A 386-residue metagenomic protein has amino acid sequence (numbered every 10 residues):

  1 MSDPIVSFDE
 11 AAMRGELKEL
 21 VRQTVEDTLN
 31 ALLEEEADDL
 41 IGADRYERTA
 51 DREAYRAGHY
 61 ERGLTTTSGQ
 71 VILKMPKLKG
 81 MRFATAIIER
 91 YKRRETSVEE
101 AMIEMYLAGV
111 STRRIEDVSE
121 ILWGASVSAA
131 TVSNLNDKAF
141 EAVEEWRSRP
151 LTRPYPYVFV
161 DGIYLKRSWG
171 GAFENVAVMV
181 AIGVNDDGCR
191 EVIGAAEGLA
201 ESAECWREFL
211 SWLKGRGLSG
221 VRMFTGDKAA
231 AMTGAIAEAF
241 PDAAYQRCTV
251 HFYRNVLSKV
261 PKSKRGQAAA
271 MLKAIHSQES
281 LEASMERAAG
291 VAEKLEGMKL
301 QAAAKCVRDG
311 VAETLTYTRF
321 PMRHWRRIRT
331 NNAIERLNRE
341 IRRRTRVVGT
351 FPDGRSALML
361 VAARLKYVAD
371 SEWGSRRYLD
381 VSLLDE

Functional and structural regions predicted by a protein language model:
M1-M81, T85-E89: Short, conserved DNA-binding cores of transcription-related domains
M1-P4, E35, A43, L107 (+1 more regions): Acidic/histidine-rich catalytic cores and adjacent linkers of DNA breakage/strand-transfer/modification proteins
L33, S68, G80, M102 (+13 more regions): Mobile genetic element proteins and their domesticated derivatives, centered on retroelements and DNA transposons
K74-K79, A86-K92, L122-T225, A230 (+4 more regions): RNase H-like nuclease fold core
A84, V256-G290: Metal-dependent DNA phosphodiester-chemistry modules and their immediately adjacent helices/loops in DNA-processing
S97-G109: Short, amphipathic alpha-helical "recognition" segments used to contact nucleic acids or chromatin
R113-G124: DNA-recognition alpha helix
M223-A230, A235-M271: Conserved beta-strand -> loop -> alpha-helix junction used to position metal-binding or nucleic-acid-contacting
